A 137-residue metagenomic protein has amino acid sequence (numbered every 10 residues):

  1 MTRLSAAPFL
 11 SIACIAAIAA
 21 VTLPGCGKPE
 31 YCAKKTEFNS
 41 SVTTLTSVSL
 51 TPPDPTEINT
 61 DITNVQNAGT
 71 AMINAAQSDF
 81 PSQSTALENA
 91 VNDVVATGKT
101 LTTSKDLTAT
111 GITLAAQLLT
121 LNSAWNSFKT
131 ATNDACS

Functional and structural regions predicted by a protein language model:
M1-P24: Sec-dependent bacterial lipoprotein signal peptides
P24, E30, T132-D134: Extracellular secreted precursors and ectodomains with disulfide-bonded cysteine-rich loops/domains
C26-T70: Immediate post-signal-peptide N-terminus of mature secreted/exported proteins
D61-W125: Long, amphipathic, charge-rich alpha-helical segments that form helical bundles/coiled-coils
A124-S137: Short, low-complexity, Pro/Ser/Thr/Gly-rich segments in the mature regions of secreted, periplasmic
